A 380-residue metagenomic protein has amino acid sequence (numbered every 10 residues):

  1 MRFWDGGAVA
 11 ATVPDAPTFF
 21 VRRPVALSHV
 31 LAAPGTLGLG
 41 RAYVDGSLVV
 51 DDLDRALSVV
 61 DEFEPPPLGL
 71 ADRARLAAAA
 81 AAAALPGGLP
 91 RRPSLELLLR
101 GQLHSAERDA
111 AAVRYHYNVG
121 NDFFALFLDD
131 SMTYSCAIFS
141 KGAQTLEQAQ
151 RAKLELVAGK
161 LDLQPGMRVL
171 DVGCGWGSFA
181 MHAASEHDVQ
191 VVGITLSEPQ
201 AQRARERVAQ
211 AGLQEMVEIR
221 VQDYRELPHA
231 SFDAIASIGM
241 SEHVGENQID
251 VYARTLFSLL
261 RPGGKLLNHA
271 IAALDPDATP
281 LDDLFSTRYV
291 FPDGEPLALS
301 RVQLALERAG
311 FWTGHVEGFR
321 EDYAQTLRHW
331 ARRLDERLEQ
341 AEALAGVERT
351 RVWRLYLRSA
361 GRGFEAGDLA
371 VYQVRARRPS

Functional and structural regions predicted by a protein language model:
M1-Q144, A149-Q150, L156: Feature captures hydrophobic
P165-G173: Conserved class I S-adenosyl-L-methionine
W176-H187: Conserved SAM-binding loop of SAM-dependent methyltransferases across substrates and taxa, primarily the Class I
A211-Y224: Conserved SAM-binding strand-loop segment of SAM-dependent methyltransferases
R225-I235: A short acidic, Gly/Pro-enriched loop at the edge of an enzyme's catalytic core that lines a small-molecule cofactor
D250-P262: A short glycine-rich, Lys/Arg-flanked "PGG" loop and its adjoining helix->strand segment in the class I
G263-I271: Conserved beta-strand signature within the Rossmann-like core of class I S-adenosyl-L-methionine
I271-S380: Substrate-binding/catalytic lobe of Class I Rossmann-like enzymes that use SAM or dcSAM, i.e., the mid-to-C-terminal
